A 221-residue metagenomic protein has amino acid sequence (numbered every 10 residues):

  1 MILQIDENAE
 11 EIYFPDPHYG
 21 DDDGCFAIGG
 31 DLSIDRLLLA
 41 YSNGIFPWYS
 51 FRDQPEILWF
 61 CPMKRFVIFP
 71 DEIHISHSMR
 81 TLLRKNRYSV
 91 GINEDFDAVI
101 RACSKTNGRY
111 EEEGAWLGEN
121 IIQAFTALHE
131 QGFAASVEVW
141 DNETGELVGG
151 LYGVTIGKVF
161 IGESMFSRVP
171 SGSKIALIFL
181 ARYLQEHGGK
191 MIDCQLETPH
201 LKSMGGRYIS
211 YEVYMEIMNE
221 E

Functional and structural regions predicted by a protein language model:
M1-E221: N-acyltransferase acceptor-side catalytic subdomain
